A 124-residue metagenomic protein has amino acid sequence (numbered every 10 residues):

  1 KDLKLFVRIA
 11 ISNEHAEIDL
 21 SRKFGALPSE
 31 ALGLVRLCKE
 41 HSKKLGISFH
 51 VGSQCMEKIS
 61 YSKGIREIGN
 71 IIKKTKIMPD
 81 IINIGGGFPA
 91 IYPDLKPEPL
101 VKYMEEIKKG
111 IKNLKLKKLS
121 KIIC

Functional and structural regions predicted by a protein language model:
D2-K43: Conserved anion-binding
D2-R8, K43-H50, P79-N83, L119-I123: Structural preference for beta-strand elements that scaffold enzyme active sites
R8-E14, F49-M56, I82-I91: Active-site beta-loop-alpha junctions enriched in small/polar residues
A16, L20-L32, S53-R66, E98 (+1 more regions): Active-site glycine- and acidic-residue-rich loops that bind and position anionic ligands or nucleotide-like cofactors
E57-C124: C-terminal active-site-proximal or functional interface alpha/beta core segments in diverse enzymes
